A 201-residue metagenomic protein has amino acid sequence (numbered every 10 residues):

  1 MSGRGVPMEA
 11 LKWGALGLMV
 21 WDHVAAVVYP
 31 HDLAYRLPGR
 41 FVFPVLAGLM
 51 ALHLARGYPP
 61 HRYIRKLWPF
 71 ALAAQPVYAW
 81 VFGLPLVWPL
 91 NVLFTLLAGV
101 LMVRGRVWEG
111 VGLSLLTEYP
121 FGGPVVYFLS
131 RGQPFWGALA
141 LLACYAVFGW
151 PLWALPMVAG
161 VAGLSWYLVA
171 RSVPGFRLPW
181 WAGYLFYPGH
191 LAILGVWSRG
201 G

Functional and structural regions predicted by a protein language model:
M1-G201: Alpha-helical transmembrane segments and their immediate juxtamembrane cytosolic regions
